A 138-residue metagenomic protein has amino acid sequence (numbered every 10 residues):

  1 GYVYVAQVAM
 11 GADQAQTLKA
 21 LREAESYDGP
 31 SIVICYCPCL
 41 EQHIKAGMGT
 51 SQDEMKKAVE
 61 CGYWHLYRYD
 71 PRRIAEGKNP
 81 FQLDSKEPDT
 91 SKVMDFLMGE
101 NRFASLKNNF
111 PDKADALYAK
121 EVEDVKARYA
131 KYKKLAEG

Functional and structural regions predicted by a protein language model:
G1-E87: Glycine-rich ThDP/TPP pyrophosphate-binding loop and its adjacent helix/strand module within ThDP-dependent enzymes
G47-G138: Conserved acidic/glycine
